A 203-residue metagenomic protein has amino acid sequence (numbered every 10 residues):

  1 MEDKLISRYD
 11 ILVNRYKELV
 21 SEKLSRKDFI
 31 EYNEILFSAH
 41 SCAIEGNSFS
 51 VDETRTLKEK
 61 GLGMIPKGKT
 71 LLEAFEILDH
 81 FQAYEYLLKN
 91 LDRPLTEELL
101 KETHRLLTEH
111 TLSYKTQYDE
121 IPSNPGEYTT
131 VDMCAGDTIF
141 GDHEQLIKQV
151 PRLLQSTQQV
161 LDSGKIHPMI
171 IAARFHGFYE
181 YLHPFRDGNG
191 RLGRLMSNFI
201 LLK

Functional and structural regions predicted by a protein language model:
M1-K203: FIC/Doc superfamily catalytic core
